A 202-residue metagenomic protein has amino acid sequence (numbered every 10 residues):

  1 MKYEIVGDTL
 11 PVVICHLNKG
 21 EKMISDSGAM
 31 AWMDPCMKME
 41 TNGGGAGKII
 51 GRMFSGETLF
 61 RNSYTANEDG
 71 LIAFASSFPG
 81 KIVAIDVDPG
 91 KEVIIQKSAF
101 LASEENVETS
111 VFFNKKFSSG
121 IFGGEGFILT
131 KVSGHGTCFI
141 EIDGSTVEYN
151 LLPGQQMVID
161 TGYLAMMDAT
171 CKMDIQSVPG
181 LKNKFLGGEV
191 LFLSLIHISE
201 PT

Functional and structural regions predicted by a protein language model:
M1-H135, I142-V147, L151-Q156, D160-D174 (+2 more regions): N-terminal, charged/glycine-rich beta-strand/loop interface patches
S194-T202: Residue-level detector of conserved catalytic or cofactor/ligand-binding positions in enzyme active sites
